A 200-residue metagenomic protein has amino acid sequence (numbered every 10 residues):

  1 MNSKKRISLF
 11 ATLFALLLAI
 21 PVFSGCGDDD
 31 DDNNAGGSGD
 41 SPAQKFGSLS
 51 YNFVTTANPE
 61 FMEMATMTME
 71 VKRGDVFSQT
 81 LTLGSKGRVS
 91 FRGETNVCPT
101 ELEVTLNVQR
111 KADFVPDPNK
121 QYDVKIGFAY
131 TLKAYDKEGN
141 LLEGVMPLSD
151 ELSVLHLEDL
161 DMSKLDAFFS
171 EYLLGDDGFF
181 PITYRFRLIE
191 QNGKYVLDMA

Functional and structural regions predicted by a protein language model:
M1-G25: Sec-dependent bacterial lipoprotein signal peptides
L18-Y51: Bacterial Sec-dependent N-terminal signal peptides
Q44-T55, P99-V108: Noncatalytic modules at the cell exterior or secretory-pathway interfaces, chiefly beta-strand-rich lectin/adhesion
S50-R88: Post-signal-peptide N-terminal segment of Sec-exported extracytoplasmic proteins
P59-M64, F114-Q121: A short beta-turn/strand-edge loop motif at beta-sheet boundaries
K72-A112: Tryptophan-paired
K120-K137: Exposed low-complexity, polar/acidic, P/S/T/G-rich flexible segments that act as propeptides, protease-susceptible
S149-A200: C-terminal partner/receptor-binding element of secreted or periplasmic proteins
